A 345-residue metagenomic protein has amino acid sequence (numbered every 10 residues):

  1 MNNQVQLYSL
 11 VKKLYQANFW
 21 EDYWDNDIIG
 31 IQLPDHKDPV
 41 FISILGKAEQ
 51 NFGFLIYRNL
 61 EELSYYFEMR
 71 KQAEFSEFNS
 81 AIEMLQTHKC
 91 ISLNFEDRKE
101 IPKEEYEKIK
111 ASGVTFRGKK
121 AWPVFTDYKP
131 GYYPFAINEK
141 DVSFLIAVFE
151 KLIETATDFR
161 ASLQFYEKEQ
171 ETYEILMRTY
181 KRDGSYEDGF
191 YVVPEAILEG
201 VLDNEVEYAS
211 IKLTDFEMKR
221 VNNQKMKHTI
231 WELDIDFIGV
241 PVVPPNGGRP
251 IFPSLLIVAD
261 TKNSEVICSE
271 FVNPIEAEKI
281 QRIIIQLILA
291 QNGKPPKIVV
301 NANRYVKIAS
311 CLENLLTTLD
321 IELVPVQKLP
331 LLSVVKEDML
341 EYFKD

Functional and structural regions predicted by a protein language model:
M1-L256, T261-D345: Secondary-structure boundary/capping micro-motif
